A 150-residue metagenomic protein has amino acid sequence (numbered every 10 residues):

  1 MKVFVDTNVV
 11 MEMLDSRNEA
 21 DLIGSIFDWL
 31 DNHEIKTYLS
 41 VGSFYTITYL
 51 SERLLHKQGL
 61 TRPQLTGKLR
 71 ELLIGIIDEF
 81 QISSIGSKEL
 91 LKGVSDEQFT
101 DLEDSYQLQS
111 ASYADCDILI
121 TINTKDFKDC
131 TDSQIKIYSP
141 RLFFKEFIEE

Functional and structural regions predicted by a protein language model:
M1-L39, K57-Q64, I148-E150: Short, well-structured N-terminal submotif of metal-dependent ribonuclease cores
K2, Q109-E150: Acidic, PIN/NYN-like endoribonuclease modules and their adjacent C-terminal/linker elements
N8-V9, G42, K125, L142: Alpha-helix/helix-capping structural signal
L14-D15, S51, T131: Short, flexible helix/strand-to-coil boundary loops that buttress conserved ligand/catalytic motifs in alpha/beta
I23-D28, R70-L73, Q107-L108: Short amphipathic alpha-helical segments and helix-helix/interface helices
R53-I85: Helix-adjacent hinge/juxtasegments
D78-T124: Active-site neighborhoods of divalent-metal-dependent phosphate/nucleic-acid chemistry enzymes
